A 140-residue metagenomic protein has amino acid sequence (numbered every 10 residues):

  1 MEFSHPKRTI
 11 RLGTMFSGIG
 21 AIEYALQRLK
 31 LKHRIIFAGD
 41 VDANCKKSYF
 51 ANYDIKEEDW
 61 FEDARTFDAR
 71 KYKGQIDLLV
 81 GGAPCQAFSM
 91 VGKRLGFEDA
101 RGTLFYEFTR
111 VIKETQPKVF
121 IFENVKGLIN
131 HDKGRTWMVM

Functional and structural regions predicted by a protein language model:
M1-M140: Conserved active-site and SAM-binding loop architecture of S-adenosyl-L-methionine-dependent nucleic-acid
